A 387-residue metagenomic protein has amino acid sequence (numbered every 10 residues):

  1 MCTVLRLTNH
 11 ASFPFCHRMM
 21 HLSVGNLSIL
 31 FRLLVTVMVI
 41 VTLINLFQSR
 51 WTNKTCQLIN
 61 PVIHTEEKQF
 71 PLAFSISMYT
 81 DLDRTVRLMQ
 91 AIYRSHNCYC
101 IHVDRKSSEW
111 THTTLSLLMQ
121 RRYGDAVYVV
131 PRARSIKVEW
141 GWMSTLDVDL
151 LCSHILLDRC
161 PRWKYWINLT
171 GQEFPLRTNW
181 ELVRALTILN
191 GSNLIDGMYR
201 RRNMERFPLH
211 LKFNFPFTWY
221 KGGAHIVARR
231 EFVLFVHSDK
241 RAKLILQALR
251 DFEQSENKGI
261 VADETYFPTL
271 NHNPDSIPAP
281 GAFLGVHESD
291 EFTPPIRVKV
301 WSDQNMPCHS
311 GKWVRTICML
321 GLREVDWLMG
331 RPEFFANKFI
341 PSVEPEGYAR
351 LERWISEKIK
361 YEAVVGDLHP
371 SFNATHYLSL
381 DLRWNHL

Functional and structural regions predicted by a protein language model:
C2-N9, F13-L387: ER/Golgi luminal nucleotide-sugar-dependent glycosyltransferases, focusing on the catalytic module
